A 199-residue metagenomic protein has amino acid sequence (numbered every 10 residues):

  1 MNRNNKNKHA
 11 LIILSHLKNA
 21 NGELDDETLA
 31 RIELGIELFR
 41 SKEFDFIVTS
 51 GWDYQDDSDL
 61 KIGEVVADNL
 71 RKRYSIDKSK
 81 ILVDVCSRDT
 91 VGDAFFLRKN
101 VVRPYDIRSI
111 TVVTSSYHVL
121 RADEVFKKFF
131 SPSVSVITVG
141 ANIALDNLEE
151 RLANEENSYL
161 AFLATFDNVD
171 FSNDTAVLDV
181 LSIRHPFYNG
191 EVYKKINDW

Functional and structural regions predicted by a protein language model:
M1-L163: A structural signal for short, hydrophobic/glycine-enriched beta-strand patches
D146-W199: A structured, mid-to-C-terminal "fold-capping" secondary-structure block
